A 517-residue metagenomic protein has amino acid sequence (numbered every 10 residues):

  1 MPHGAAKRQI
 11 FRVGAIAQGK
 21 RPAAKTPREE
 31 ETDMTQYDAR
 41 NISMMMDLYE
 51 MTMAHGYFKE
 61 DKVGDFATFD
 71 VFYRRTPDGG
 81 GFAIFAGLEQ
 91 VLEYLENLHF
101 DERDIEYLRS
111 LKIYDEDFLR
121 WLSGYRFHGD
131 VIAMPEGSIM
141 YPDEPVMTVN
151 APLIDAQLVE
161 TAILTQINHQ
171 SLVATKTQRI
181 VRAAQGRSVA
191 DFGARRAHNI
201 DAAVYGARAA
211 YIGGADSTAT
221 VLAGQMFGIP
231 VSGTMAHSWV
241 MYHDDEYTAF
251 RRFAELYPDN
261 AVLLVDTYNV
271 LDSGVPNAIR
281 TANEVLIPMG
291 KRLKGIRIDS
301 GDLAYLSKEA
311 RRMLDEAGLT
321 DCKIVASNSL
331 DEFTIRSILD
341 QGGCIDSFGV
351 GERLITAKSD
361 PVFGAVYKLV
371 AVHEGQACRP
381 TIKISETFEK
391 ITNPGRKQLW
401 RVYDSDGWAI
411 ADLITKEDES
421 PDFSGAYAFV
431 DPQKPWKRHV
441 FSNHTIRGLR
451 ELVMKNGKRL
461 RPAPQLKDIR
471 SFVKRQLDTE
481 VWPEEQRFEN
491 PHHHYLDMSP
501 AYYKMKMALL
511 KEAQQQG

Functional and structural regions predicted by a protein language model:
K20-D33: Short, Lys/Arg-enriched N-terminal segments with co-localized hydrophobic residues within the first ~10-30 amino acids
D33-D65, F69, D78-G80, A317 (+1 more regions): Gly/Ser/Thr/Ala-enriched C-terminal appendages of enzymes
D33-F66, R75-P77, I113, L119-H128 (+7 more regions): Buried, small/hydrophobic-residue-enriched core segments of structured protein domains
A67-S123: N-terminal, Lys/Arg-enriched amphipathic/low-complexity engagement segments that precede the first folded domain
E316-A326: Short beta-strand/loop segments at the ligand-binding rim of alpha/beta enzyme cores
